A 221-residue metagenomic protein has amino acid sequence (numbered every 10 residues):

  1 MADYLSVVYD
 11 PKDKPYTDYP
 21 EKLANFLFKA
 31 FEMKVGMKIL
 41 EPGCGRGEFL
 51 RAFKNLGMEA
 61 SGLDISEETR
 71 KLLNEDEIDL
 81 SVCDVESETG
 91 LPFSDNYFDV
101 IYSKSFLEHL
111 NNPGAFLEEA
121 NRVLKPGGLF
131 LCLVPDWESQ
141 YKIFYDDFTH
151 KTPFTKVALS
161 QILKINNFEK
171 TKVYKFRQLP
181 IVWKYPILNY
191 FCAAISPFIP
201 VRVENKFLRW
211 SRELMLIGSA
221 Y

Functional and structural regions predicted by a protein language model:
M1-S94, V100-K104, G114-L117, F176 (+2 more regions): Conserved N-terminal segment of class I S-adenosyl-L-methionine
A60, F130-L131: A short hydrophobic/small-residue beta-strand
S105-H109: A short His-aromatic
L110-A115, K142: Short N-terminal helix/helix-N-cap motif within the alpha/beta-hydrolase-1
G114-P126: A short glycine-rich, Lys/Arg-flanked "PGG" loop and its adjoining helix->strand segment in the class I
L131, Q161, K172-Y221: A C-terminal cap/extension of S-adenosyl-L-methionine-dependent methyltransferases that defines the acceptor-substrate
C132-T152: Short, glycine-/aromatic-enriched active-site segment of Class I SAM-dependent methyltransferases
T152-N167: Short alpha-helix
